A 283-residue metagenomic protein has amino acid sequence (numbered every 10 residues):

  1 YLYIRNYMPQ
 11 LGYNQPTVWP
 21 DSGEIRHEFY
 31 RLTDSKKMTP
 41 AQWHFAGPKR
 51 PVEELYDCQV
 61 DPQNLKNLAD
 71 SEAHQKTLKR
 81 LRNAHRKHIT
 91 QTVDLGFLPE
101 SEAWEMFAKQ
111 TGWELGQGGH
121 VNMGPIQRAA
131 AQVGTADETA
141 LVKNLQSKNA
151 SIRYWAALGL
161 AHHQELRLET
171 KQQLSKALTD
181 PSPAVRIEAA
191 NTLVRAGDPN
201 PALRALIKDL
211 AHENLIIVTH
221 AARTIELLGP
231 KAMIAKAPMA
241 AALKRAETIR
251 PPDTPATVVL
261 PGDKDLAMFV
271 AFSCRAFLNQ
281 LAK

Functional and structural regions predicted by a protein language model:
Y1-D70, K76-T77, E105: C-terminal, low-complexity/hydrophilic appendages and adjacent surface loops of extracellular/periplasmic anionic
I4, Y56, L65-A69, R82-I89 (+5 more regions): Non-transmembrane alpha-helical segments in soluble domains of secreted/periplasmic/extracellular proteins
G47, A69, K79, K87-Q91 (+2 more regions): Extracellular/periplasmic ectodomains of large secreted or surface enzymes and adhesion receptors
V60, R86-T90, P230, K244: Sec-exported extracytoplasmic/periplasmic mature domains
A73-K76, R80, S151: Generic recognition of stable, solvent-exposed alpha-helical segments in well-folded globular domains
G118-T135, S151-L166, K176, A184-P199 (+3 more regions): Structural detector for internal amphipathic alpha-helices that build alpha-solenoid repeat scaffolds
G134-Q146, E165-T179, D198-A211, K231-R245 (+1 more regions): Amphipathic alpha-helical scaffolding segments comprising HEAT/armadillo-like alpha-solenoid repeats
